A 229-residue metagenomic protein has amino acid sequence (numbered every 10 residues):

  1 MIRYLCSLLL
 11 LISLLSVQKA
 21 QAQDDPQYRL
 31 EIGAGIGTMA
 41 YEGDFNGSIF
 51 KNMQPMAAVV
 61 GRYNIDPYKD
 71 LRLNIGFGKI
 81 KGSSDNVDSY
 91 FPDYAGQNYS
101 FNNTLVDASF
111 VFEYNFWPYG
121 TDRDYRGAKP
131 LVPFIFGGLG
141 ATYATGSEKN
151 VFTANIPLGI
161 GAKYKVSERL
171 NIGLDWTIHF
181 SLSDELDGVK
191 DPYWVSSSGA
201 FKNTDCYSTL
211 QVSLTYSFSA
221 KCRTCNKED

Functional and structural regions predicted by a protein language model:
Q21-R62, Q211-K221: Short glycine/proline- and aromatic-enriched beta-strand/turn motifs that initiate or cap beta-hairpins
Q27, N64-Y68, W117-Y119, K165-S167 (+1 more regions): Outer-membrane beta-barrel channels and translocator barrels
Y28, K51-P55, T104-A108, L131 (+2 more regions): Residues that define the transmembrane beta-barrel architecture of outer-membrane proteins
A34-T38, V59-Y63, F110-Y114, G137-A141 (+3 more regions): Residues on the lipid-exposed face of transmembrane beta-strands in outer-membrane beta-barrel proteins
F45-I49, S84-Y90, R123-G127, S147-F152 (+2 more regions): Outer-membrane beta-barrel translocator domains and adjoining extracellular loop/strand segments of Gram-negative
P67-E148, Y216: Gram-negative (and chloroplast) outer-membrane scaffold detector with strong preference for beta-barrel transmembrane
L105, S167-D229: Predominantly the C-terminal beta-signal and adjacent terminal strand-loop region of outer-membrane beta-barrel
